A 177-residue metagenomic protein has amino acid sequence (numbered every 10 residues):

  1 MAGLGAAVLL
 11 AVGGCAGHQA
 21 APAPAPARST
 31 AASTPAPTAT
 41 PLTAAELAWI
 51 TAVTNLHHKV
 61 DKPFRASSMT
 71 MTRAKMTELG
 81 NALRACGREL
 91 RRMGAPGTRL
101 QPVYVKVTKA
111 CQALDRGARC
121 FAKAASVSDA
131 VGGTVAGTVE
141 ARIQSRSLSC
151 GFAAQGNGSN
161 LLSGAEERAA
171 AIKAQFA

Functional and structural regions predicted by a protein language model:
M1-L4: Bacterial N-terminal signal peptides that target proteins for export
A11-G14: C-terminal motif of bacterial Sec signal peptides marking the signal peptidase cleavage site
A16-A39: Short, low-complexity, disordered segments immediately C-terminal to signal peptides in bacterial exported proteins
A39-K123, V127-A177: Alpha-helical segments in soluble extracytoplasmic regions
